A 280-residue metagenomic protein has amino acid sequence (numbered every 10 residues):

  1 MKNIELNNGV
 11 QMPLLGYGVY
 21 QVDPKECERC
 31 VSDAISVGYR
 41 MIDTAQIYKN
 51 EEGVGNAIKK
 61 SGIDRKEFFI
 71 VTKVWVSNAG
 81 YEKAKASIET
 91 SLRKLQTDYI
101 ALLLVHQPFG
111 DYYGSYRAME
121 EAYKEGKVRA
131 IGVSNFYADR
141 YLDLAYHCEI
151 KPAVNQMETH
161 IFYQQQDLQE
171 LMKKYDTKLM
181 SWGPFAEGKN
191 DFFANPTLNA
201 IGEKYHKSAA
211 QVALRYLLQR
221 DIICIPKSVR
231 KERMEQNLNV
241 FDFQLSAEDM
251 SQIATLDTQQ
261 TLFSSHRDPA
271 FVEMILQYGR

Functional and structural regions predicted by a protein language model:
M1-F68, F185, Y278-R280: N-terminal binding-site loop/beta-alpha segment at the start of enzyme catalytic domains that lines or forms
M1-I4, E52-K59, I88-T90, A138-Y141 (+2 more regions): Alpha-helical scaffolding within the catalytic cores of extracellular/periplasmic polymer-degrading hydrolases
N7, G55-E67, E89-Q96, E121-Y123 (+2 more regions): Acidic (Asp/Glu)-rich catalytic clusters
V22-A34, A79-L95, G114, D139-Y141 (+1 more regions): Short, acidic/polar
V22-K25, A45-G53, S77-E82, P108-Y113 (+2 more regions): Acidic-and-aromatic substrate-binding clefts and catalytic sites of carbohydrate-active enzymes
M41, Y99-L102, A130, V154: Residues at the N-termini of beta-strands
K73-E121: Glycine/small-residue-rich loop that forms an oxyanion/phosphate-binding "nest" at active or ligand-binding sites
Q107-R280: Beta/alpha (TIM)-barrel catalytic core signal, keyed to glycine-rich beta->alpha loops juxtaposed to Asp/Glu that bind
